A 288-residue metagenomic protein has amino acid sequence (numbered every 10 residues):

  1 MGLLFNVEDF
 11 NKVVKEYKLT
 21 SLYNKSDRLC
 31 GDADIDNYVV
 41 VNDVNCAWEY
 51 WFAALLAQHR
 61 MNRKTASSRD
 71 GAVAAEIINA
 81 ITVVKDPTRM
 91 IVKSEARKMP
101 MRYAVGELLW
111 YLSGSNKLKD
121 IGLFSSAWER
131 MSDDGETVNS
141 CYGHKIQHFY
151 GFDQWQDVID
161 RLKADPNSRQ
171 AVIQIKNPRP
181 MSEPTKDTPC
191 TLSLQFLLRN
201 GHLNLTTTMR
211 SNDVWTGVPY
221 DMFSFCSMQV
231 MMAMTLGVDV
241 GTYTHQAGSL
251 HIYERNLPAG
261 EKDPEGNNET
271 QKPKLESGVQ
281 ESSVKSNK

Functional and structural regions predicted by a protein language model:
G2-K288: Terminal, non-catalytic protein-protein interaction segments that mediate quaternary/complex assembly
